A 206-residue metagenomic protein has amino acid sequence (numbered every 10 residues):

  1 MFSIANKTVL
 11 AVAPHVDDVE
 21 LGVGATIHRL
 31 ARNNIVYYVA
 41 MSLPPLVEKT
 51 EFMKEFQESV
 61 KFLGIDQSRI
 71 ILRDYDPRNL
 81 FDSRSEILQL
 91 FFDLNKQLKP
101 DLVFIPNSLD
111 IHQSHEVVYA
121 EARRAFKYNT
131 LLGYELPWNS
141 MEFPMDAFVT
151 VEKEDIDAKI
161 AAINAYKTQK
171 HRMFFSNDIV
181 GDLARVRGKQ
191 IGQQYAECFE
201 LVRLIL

Functional and structural regions predicted by a protein language model:
M1-I4, L63, Q67, L102 (+1 more regions): The feature marks non-catalytic terminal segments
M1-L132, W138, I191-Q194: Active-site beta-strand->loop->alpha-helix modules in alpha/beta enzyme cores, enriched in Gly/His/Asp(Glu)
